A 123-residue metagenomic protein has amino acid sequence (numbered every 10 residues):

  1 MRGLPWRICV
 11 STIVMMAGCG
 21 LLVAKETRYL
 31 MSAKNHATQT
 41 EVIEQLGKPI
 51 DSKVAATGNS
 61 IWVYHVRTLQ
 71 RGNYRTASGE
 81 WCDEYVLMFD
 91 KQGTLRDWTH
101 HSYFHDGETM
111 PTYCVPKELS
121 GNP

Functional and structural regions predicted by a protein language model:
M1-C9: Bacterial N-terminal signal peptides that target proteins for export
M16-G18: C-terminal motif of bacterial Sec signal peptides marking the signal peptidase cleavage site
G20-P123: Residues within mature, well-folded domains
